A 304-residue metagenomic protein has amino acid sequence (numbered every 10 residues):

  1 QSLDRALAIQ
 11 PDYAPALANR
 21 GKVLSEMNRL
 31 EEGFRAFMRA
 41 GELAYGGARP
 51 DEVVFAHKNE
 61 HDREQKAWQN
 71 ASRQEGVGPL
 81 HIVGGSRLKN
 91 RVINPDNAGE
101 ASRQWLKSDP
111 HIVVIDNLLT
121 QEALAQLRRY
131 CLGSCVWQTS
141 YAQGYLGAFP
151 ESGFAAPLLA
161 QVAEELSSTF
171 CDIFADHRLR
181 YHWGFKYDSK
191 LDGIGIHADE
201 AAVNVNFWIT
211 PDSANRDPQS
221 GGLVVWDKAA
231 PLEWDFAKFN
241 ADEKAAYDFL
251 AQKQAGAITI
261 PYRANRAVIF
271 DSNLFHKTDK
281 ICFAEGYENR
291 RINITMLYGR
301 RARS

Functional and structural regions predicted by a protein language model:
L3, L24-M27: Amphipathic, low-complexity, repeat-rich surface-exposed segments
R5-A6, A40: Canonical positions in the second alpha-helix
E26-A267, N273-S304: Fe(II)/2-oxoglutarate oxygenase catalytic core
